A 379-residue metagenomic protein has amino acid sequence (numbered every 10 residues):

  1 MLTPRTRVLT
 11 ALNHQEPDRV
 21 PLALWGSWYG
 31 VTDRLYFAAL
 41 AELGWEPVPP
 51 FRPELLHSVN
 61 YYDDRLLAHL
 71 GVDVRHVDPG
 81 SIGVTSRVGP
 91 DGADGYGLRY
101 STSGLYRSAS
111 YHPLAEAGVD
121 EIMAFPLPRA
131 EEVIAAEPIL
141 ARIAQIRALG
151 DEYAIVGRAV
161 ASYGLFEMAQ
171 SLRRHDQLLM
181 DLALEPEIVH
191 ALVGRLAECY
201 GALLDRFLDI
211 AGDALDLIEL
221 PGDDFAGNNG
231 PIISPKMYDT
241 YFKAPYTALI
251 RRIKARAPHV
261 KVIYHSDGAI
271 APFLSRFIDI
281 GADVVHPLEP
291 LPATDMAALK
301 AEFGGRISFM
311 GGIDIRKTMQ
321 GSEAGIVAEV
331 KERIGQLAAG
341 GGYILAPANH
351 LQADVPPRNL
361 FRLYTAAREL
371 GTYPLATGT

Functional and structural regions predicted by a protein language model:
M1-A39, W45-P49, A93, R99-S108 (+1 more regions): Active-site loop segments of alpha/beta catalytic cores
D33-G80: Segments that shape or occlude catalytic/ligand-binding pockets
R65-H69, V84-A93, Q145-L149: Short, charge-rich binding segments
D73, G80-S81, G89-G92, S101-E116: A composition/biophysics-driven feature that prefers long, compositionally simple stretches
V77-G89, A159-S162: Short, glycine/charge-rich beta-strand/loop segments that flank catalytic centers and engage negatively charged groups
